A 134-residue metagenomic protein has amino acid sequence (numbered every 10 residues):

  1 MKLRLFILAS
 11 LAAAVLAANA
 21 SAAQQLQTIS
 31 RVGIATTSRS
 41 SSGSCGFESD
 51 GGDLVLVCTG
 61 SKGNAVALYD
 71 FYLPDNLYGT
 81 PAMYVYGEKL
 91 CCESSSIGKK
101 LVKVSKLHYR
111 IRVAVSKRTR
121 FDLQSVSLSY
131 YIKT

Functional and structural regions predicted by a protein language model:
M1-K2: N-terminal secretory signal peptides that target proteins for export/translocation
L5-A14: Sec-dependent N-terminal signal peptides
A18-A23: Sec/Tat signal peptide C-region and signal peptidase I cleavage site
Q25-R39: Short N-terminal segments immediately surrounding and downstream of signal-peptide cleavage
V32, T80-E88: A short beta-strand element within beta-rich, extracytoplasmic domains of secreted/secretory-pathway proteins
I34, S40-D75: Short, surface-exposed binding/anchoring microloops in extracellular/periplasmic proteins
R112-S125: Short, exposed beta-strand-loop hairpins at the edges of beta-sheets in extracellular/periplasmic proteins
Q124-T134: Short, low-complexity, Pro/Ser/Thr/Gly-rich segments in the mature regions of secreted, periplasmic
